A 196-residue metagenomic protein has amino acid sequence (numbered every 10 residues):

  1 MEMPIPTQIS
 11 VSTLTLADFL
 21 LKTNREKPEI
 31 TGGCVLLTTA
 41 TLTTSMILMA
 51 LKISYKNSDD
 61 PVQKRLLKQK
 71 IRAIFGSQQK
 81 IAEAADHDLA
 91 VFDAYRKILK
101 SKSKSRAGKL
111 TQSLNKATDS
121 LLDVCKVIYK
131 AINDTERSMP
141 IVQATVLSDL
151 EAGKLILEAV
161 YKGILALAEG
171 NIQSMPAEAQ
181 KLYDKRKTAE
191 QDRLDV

Functional and structural regions predicted by a protein language model:
P4-L14, T39, R72, K130 (+3 more regions): Polytopic transmembrane helical bundles with strong interfacial aromatic enrichment
V11-P28: Short, hydrophobic/aliphatic alpha-helical segments
R25-L48, T145-I164: Conserved phosphate/anionic-ligand binding catalytic regions in large, soluble enzymes, centered on
V35-L42, K70, S77-A84, A117-V127 (+4 more regions): Amphipathic alpha-helix face/heptad-repeat signature
M49-P61: Transmembrane signal-anchor/signal-peptide helices with a preference for the extracytoplasmic
S58-K97: A structural-propensity feature for long, helix-poor, extended segments
D88-I164: Amphipathic alpha-helical interface segments
A131, T145-V196: Preference for long, well-ordered alpha-helical segments
